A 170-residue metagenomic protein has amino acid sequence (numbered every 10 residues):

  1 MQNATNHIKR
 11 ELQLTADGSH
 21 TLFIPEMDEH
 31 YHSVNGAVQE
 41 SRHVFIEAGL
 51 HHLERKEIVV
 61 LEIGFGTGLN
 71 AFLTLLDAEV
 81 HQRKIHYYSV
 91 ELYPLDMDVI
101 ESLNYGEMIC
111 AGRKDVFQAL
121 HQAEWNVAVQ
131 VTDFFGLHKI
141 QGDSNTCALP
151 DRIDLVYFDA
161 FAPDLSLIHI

Functional and structural regions predicted by a protein language model:
M1-I58, L75-I109: Rossmann-like AdoMet
E57-G66: Conserved class I S-adenosyl-L-methionine
L61, Y88-V90, H138-I140: Hydrophobic/aromatic beta-strand patches that form the interior of the parallel beta-sheet core in alpha/beta enzyme
G68-F72: Glycine-rich SAM-binding Motif I of class I
S102-C147: S-adenosyl-L-methionine
C147-L155: A short acidic, Gly/Pro-enriched loop at the edge of an enzyme's catalytic core that lines a small-molecule cofactor
D154-L165: A short SAM/SAH-binding and catalytic strip from SAM-dependent methyltransferases
I168-I170: Conserved small/polar residues in nucleotide/adenosyl-binding loops
